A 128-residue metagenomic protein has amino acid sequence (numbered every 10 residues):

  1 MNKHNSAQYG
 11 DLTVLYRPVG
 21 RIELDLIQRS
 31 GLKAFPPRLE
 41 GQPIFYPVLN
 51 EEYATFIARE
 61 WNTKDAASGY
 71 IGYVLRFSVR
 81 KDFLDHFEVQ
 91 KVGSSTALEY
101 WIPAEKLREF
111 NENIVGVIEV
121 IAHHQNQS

Functional and structural regions predicted by a protein language model:
M1-Y46, E52-S128: Conserved NAD+-utilizing ADP-ribose enzyme module
